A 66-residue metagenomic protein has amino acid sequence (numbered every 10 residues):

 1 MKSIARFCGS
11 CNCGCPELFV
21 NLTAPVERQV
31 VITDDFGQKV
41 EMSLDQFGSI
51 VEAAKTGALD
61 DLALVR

Functional and structural regions predicted by a protein language model:
M1-R66: Positively charged, low-complexity terminal tracts and the immediately adjacent first secondary-structure elements
